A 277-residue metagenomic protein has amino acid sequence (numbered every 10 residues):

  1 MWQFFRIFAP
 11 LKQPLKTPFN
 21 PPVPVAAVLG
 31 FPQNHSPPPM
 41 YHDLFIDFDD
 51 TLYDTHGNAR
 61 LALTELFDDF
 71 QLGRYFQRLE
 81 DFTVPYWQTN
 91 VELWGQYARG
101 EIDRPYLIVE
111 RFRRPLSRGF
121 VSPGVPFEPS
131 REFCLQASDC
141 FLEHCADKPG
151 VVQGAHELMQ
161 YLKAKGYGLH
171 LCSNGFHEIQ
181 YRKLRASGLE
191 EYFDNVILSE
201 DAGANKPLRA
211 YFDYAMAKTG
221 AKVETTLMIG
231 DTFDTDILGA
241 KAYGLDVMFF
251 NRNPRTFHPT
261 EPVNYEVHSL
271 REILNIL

Functional and structural regions predicted by a protein language model:
Q3-P18, A26-L44, H156, Q160-K163 (+1 more regions): Asp-based, Mg2+/Mn2+-dependent phosphohydrolase catalytic module
P38-Q88: Active-site neighborhood of HAD-like aspartate-dependent phosphohydrolases
Y53-T55, F141, I179-Q180, T256: Short catalytic/ligand-binding loop motif for oxyanion handling, primarily in non-cytosolic enzymes, centered on
H56-R60, F76-L79, E101-P105, F127-C134 (+1 more regions): Alpha-helix N-cap/helix-initiation sites
A59-F67, Y86-N90, F112, L116 (+2 more regions): Hydrophobic alpha-helical core bundles mediating ligand binding, dimerization, or RNAP-core interactions
D69, V91-D139: A metal-dependent, Asp-based hydrolase signature
Q71-Y75, R118-F127, G188-Y192, G220-A221: Short helix-capping segments at alpha-helix termini
Y106-V109, V125, R131-F133, D139-L171 (+1 more regions): Short, acidic loop-to-helix structural element flanking the phosphoryl-transfer center in phosphate-processing enzymes
